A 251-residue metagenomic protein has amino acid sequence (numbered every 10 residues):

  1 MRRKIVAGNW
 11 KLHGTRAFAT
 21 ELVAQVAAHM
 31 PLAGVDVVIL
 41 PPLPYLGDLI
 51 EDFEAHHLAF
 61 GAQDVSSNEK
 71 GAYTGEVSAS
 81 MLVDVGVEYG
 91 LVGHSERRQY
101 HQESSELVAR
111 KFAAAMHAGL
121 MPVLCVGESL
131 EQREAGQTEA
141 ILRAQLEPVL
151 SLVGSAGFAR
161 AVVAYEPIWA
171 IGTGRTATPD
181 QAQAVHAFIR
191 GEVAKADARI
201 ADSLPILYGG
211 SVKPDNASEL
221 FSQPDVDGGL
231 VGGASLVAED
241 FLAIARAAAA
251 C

Functional and structural regions predicted by a protein language model:
M1-C251: Active-site loop-to-helix "anion-binding N-cap" substructures in soluble metabolic enzymes
